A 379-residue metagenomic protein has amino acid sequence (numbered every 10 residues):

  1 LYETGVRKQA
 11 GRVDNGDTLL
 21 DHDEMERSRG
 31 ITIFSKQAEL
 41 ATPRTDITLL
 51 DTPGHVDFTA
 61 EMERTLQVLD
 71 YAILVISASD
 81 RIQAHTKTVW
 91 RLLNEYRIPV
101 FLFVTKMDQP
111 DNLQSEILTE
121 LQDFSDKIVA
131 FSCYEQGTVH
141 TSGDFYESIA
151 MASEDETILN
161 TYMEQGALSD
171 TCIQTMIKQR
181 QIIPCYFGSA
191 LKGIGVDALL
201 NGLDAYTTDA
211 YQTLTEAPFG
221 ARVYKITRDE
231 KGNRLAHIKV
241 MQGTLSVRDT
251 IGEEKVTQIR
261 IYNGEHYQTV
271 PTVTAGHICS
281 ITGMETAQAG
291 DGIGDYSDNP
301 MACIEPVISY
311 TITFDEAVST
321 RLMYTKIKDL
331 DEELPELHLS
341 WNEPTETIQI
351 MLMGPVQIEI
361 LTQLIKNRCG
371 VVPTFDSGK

Functional and structural regions predicted by a protein language model:
L1-K379: Structural and coupling elements of P-loop NTPases
